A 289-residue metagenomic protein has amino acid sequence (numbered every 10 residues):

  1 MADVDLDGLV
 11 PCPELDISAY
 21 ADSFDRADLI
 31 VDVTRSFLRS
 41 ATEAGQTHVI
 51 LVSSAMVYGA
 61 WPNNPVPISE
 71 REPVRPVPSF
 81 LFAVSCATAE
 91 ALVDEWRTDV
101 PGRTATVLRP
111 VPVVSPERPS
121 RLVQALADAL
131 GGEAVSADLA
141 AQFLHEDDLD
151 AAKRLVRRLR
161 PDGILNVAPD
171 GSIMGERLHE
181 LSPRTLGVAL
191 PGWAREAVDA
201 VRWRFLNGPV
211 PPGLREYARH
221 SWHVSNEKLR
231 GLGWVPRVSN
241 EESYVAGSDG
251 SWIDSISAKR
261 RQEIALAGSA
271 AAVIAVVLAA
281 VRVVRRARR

Functional and structural regions predicted by a protein language model:
M1-V33, S40, A44, A60: NAD(P)H-binding glycine-rich loop region in Rossmannoid oxidoreductase-like domains and their noncatalytic homologs
R35-L81: Conserved Rossmann-fold NAD(P)-dependent oxidoreductase catalytic core, especially the SDR/UDP-sugar
V77-L108: Active-site Tyr-X1-5-Lys
W96-Q142, D147: NAD(P)-dependent short-chain dehydrogenase/reductase
E146, L206-V235: Conserved C-terminal active-site "lid" loop/helix of NAD(P)H-dependent oxidoreductases that clamps the redox cofactor
L149-P212, D254-S255, K259-Q262, R285-R288: Mid/C-terminal beta-alpha module of Rossmann-like enzyme folds, strongest in SDR-family dehydrogenases/epimerases
S239-R289: Amphipathic terminal alpha-helices
